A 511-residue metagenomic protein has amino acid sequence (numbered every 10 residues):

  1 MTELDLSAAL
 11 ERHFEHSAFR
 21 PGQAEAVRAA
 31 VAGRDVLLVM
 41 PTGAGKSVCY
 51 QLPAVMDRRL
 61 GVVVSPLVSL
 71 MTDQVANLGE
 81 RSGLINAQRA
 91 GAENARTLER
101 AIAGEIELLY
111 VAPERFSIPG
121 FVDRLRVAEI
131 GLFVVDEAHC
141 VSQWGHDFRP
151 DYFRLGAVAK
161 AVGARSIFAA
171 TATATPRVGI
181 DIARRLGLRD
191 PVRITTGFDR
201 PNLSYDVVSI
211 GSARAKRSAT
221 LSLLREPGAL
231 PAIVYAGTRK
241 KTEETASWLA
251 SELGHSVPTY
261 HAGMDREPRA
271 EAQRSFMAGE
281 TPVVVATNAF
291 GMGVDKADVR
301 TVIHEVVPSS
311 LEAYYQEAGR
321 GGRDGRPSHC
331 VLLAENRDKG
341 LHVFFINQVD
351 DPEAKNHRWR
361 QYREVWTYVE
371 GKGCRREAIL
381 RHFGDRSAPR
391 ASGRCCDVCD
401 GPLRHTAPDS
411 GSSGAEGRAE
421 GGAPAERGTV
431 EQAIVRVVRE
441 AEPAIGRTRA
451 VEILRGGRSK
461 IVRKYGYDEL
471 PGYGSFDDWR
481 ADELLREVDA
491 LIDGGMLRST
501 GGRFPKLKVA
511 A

Functional and structural regions predicted by a protein language model:
M1-L6, R358, A388-A511: Accessory DNA-binding and partner-docking regions appended to nucleic-acid-acting proteins, especially the terminal
T2-H13, S17-P21, E25-S47, P53-R58 (+3 more regions): Helicase motor core with emphasis on the C-terminal RecA-like subdomain
A26, V365, V430-I434: Short alpha-helical "packing" element that flanks the helix-turn-helix/winged-helix DNA-binding module
V62: Gly/serine-rich nucleotide phosphate-binding loop at the start of the catalytic core of nucleotide/ADP-ribose-handling
G228, K372, P443: Flexible coil/turn residues that form the inter-helical turn or adjacent wing/linker of helix-turn-helix
L333-N336, G371, H382-D385, I453 (+1 more regions): Short acidic/histidine-centered micro-motifs embedded in hydrophobic/aromatic stretches that mark compact functional
H357-G401: C-terminal accessory regions
